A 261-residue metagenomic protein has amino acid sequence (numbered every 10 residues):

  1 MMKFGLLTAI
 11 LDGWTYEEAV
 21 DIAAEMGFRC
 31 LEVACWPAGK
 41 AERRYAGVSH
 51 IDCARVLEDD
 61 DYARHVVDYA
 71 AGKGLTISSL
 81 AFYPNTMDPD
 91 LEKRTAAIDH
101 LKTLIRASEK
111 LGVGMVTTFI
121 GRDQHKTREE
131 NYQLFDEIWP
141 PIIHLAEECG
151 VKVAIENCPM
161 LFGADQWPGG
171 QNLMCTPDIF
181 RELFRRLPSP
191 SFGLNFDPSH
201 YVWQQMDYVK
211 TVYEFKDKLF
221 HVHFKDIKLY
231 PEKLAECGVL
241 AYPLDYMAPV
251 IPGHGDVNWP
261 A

Functional and structural regions predicted by a protein language model:
M1-C30, C35-G39, D61-R64, A71 (+4 more regions): Histidine-acidic metal/acid-base catalytic patches
M1-L7, E42, I77-D88, R122 (+1 more regions): N-terminal small/glycine-rich loop or linker at the start of catalytic domains across soluble metabolic enzymes
K3-L6, H50-D52, D88-D90, K126-R128 (+1 more regions): A short, structure-level motif marking secondary-structure boundaries and short turns
I10-L11, P37, D52-A54, Y83-D88 (+2 more regions): Short histidine/acidic/glycine/proline-rich micro-motifs that form metal- and phosphate-coordinating active-site loops
E18, R64-S79, N85-G193, W203 (+1 more regions): Active-site acidic/histidine proton-transfer and metal-coordination neighborhood in alpha/beta enzyme cores
E32, S49, A96-A97, Q133-F135 (+3 more regions): Alpha-helix boundary/capping detector
E32-V66, K126: Glycine-rich, proline-tolerant flexible connector loops at the mouths of alpha/beta enzymes
V48-V56, R94, G169-G170, A248-I251: Short glycine-enriched, charge-decorated loop/helix-capping segments at active-site entrances that position
